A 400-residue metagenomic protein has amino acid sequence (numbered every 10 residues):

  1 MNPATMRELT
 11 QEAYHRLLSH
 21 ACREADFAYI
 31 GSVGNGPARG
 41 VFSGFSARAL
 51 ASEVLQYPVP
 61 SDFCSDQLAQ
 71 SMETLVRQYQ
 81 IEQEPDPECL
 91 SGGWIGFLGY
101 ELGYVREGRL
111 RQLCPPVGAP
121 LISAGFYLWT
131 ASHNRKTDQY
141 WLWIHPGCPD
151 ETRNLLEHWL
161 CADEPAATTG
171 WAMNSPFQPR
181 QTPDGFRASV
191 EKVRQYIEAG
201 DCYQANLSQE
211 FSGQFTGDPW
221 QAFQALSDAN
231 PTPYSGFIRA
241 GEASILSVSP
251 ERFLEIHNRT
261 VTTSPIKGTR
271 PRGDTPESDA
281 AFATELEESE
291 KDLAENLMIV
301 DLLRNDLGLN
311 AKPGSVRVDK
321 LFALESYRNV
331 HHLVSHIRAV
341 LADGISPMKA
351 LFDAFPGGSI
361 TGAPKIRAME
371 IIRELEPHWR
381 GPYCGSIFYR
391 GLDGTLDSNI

Functional and structural regions predicted by a protein language model:
M1-I400: Extended alpha-helical targeting/anchoring segments, especially N-terminal organellar/secretory targeting helices
